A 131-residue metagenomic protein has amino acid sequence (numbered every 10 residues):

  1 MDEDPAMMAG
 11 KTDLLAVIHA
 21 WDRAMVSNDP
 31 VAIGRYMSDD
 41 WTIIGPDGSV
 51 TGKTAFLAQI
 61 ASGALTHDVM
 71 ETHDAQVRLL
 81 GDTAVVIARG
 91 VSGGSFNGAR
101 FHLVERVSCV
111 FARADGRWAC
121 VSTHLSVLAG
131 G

Functional and structural regions predicted by a protein language model:
D2-R35, T42-G131: A beta-strand edge to alpha-helix "cap/lid" segment located at domain peripheries
